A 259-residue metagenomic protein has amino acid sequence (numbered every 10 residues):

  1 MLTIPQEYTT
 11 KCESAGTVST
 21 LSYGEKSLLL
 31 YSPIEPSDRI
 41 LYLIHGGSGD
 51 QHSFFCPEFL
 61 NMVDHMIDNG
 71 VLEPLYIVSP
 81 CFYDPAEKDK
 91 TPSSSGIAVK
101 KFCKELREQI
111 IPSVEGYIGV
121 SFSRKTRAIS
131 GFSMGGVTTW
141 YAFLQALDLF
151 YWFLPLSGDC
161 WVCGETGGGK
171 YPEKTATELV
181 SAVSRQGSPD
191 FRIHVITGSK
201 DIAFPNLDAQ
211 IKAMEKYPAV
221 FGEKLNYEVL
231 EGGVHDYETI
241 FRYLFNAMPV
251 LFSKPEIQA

Functional and structural regions predicted by a protein language model:
M1-A259: Non-catalytic cap/lid and distal C-terminal segments of serine-dependent acyl enzymes
